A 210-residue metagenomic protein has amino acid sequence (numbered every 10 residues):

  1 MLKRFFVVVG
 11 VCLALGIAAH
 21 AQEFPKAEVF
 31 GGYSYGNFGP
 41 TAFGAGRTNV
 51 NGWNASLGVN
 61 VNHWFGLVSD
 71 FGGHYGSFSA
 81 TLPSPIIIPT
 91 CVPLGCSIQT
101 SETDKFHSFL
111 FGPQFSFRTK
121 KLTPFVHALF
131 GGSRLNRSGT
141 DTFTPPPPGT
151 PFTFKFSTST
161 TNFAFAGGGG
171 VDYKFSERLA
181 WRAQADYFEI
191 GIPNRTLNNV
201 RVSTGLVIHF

Functional and structural regions predicted by a protein language model:
M1-F24: Cleavable N-terminal export/targeting peptides
G16, F24, N62-W64, F117-L122 (+1 more regions): Outer-membrane beta-barrel channels and translocator barrels
I17-V61, L67, R201-S203, V207-H209: Short glycine/proline- and aromatic-enriched beta-strand/turn motifs that initiate or cap beta-hairpins
V29-Y35, S69-G73, V126-G132, V171 (+1 more regions): Transmembrane beta-barrel strands of outer-membrane/channel proteins
Y33-F38, I86-G95, P145-P151, W181-A185: Flexible, solvent-exposed coil segments and beta strand-coil junctions, predominantly the extracellular/periplasmic
G39-F43, L94-S101, T150-S157, F188-P193: Extracellular loop and loop/strand-boundary signature of outer-membrane beta-barrel proteins
G58-P146, F163, N199-F210: Gram-negative (and chloroplast) outer-membrane scaffold detector with strong preference for beta-barrel transmembrane
C91, F175-F210: Predominantly the C-terminal beta-signal and adjacent terminal strand-loop region of outer-membrane beta-barrel
